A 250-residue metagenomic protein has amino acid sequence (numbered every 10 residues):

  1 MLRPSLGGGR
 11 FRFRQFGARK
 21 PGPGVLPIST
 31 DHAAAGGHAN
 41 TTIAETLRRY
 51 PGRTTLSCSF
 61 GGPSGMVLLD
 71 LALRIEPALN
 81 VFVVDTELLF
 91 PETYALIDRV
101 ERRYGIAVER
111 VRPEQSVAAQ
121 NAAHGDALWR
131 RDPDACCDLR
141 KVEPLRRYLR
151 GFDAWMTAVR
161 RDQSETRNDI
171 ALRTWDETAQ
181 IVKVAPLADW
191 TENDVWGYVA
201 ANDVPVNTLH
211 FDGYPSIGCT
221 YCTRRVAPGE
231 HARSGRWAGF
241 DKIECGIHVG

Functional and structural regions predicted by a protein language model:
R3-L6, R12-R14, G24-G250: Nucleotide-activated chemistry modules centered on ATP-dependent adenylation/adenylyltransferase
